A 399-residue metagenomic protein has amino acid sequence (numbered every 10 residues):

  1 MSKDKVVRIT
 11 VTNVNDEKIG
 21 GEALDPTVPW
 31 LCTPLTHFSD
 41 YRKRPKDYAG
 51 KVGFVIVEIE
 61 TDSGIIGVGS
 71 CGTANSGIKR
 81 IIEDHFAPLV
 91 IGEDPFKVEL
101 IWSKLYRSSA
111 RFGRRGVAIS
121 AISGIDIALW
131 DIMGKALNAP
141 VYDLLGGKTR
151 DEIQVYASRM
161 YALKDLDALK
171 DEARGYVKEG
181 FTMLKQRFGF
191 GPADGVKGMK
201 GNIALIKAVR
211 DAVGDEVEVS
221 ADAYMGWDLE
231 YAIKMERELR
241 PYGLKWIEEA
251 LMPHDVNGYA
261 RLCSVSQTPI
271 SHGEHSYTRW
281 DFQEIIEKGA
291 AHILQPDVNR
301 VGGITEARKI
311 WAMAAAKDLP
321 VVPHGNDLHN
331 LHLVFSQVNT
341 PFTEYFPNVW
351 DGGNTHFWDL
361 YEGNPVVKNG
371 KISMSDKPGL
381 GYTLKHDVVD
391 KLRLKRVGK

Functional and structural regions predicted by a protein language model:
S2-G21, W30-H37, I125, H324-K399: Flexible C-terminal active-site loop/helix
S2-I56, G72-I78, L89-D94, W102 (+1 more regions): Motif-centric detector for short Cys/His coordination patterns
R44-P45, E60-A136: Metal- or metallocofactor-binding catalytic centers and their adjacent structured scaffolds across diverse enzyme
G64, F86, I125, N138 (+7 more regions): Conserved, mostly hydrophobic/aromatic
G69, V155-A157, L184-Q186, V217-A223 (+5 more regions): Hydrophobic faces of well-ordered beta-strands that scaffold small-molecule active sites in alpha/beta enzyme cores
V117, D126-A162: Glycine-rich, aromatic-flanked loop segments that form ligand/cofactor-binding clefts across common enzyme folds
E152-S266: Metal-dependent enolase-superfamily TIM-barrel catalytic cores that perform enediolate-based chemistry
R237, G243, H254-K371: Shared catalytic-loop signature of beta/alpha-barrel
